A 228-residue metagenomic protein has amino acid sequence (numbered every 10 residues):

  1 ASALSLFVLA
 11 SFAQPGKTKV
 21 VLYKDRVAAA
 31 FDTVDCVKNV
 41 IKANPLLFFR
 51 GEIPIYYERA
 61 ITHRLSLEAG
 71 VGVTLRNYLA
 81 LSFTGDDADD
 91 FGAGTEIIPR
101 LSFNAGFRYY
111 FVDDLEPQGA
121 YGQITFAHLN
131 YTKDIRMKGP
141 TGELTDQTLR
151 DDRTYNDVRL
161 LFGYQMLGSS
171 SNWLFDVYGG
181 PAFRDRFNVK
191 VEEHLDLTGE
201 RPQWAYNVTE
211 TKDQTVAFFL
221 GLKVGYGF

Functional and structural regions predicted by a protein language model:
A1-T33: Cleavable N-terminal export/targeting peptides
P15-Y23, Q214-F228: Outer-membrane beta-barrel "beta-signal"
D35, L46-F49, T95-R100, R150-D157 (+1 more regions): Short sequence motifs at beta-strands and strand-loop junctions characteristic of Gram-negative outer-membrane
D35-R50, S66-T74: Transmembrane beta-strand segments that form the barrel wall of outer-membrane beta-barrel proteins
L46-F48, G72-T74, T125-L129, Q165 (+2 more regions): Outer-membrane beta-barrel pore domains and translocons
E52-P54, S102, R159, F219: Transmembrane beta-barrel architecture of outer membranes
R59-W173: Gram-negative (and chloroplast) outer-membrane scaffold detector with strong preference for beta-barrel transmembrane
M137-Q147, V191-T209: Solvent-exposed, glycine/polar-rich loop segments of beta-barrel outer-membrane systems
